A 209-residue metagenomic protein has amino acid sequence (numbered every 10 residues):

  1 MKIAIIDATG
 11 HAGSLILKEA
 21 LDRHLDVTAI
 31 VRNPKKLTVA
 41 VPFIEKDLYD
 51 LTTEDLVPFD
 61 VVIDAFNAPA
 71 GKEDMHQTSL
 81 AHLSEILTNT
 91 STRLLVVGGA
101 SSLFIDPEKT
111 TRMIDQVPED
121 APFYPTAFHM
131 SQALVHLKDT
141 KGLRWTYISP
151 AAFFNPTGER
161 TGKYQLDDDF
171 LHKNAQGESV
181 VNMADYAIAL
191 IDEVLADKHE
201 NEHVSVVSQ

Functional and structural regions predicted by a protein language model:
I3-R23: N-terminal Rossmann NAD(P)H-binding glycine-rich loop of SDR-like oxidoreductase domains
A4, T28, T146: Conserved beta-strand positions in the Rossmann-like core of class I SAM-dependent methyltransferases
T9, N33, A100: Residues in the short beta-alpha loop(s) of Rossmann-like NAD(P)-binding domains
H24-R32, F43: Short, hydrophobic beta-strand segments that form beta-sheet elements in well-ordered domains
A29-K36, A152: Short, polar loop motifs at secondary-structure junctions
K35-T90: NAD(P)H-binding glycine-rich loop region in Rossmannoid oxidoreductase-like domains and their noncatalytic homologs
M75-E159: Glycine-/Pro-rich loop/turn segments that contact NAD(P) or position catalytic residues in Rossmann-like domains
S131, D139-Q209: C-terminal substrate-binding/catalytic lobe of Rossmann-fold NAD(P)-dependent oxidoreductases
